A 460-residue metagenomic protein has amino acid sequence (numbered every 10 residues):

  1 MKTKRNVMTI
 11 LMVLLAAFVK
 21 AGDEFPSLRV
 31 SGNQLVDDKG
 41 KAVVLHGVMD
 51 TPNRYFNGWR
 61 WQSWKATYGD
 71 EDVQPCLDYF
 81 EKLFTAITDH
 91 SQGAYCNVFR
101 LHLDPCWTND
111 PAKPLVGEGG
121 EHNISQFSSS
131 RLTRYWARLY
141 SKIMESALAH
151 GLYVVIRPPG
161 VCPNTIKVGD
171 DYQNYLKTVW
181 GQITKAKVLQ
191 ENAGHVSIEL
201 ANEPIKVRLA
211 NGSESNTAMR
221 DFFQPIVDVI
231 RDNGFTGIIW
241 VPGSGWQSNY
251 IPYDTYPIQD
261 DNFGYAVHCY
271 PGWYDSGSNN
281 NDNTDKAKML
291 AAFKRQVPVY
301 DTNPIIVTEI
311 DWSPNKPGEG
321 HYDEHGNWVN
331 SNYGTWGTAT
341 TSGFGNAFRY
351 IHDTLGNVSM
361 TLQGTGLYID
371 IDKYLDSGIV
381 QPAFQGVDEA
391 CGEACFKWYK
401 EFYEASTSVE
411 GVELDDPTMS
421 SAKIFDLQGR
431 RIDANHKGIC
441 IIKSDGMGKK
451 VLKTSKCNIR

Functional and structural regions predicted by a protein language model:
M1-M8: Bacterial N-terminal signal peptides that target proteins for export
R5, I441-R460: C-terminal tail/sorting-segment detector
M12-K20: Hydrophobic h-region of N-terminal signal peptides that target proteins for export in Gram-negative bacteria
A21-M49, N53, G58: N-terminal module-boundary/linker segments of secreted carbohydrate-active enzymes
S27-L28, P52, F56-D72, K167-S197 (+1 more regions): Extracellular glycoside hydrolase catalytic/binding regions
L28, Y68-V98, L103, W107-S197 (+1 more regions): An active-site-proximal structural segment forming one wall of the substrate-binding cleft that immediately precedes
S406-Q428: Residue-level detector of functionally pivotal "anchor" positions at catalytic/ligand-binding pockets or at interdomain
I424-G446: Short, surface-exposed loop/turn motifs with a glycine/proline- and acidic-biased composition
